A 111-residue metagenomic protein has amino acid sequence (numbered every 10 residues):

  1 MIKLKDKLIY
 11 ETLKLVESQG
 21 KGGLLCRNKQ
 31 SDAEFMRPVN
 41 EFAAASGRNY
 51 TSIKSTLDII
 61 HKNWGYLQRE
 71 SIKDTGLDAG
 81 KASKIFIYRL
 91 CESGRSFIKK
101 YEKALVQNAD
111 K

Functional and structural regions predicted by a protein language model:
M1-R27: Short alpha-helical segments that sit at the start of domains
K7, Q30-A33, I85-E92: Alpha-helix boundary/N-cap detector
G23-Q30, T75-G80: Intrinsically disordered, low-complexity Ser/Thr- and acidic-rich flexible linkers and loops, especially at boundaries
E34-T51: Short helix-coil junctions and helix-kink-helix linkers
G47-N63: Short amphipathic alpha-helical interaction segments
H61-T75: A short, conserved structural fragment
S83-K111: Short, amphipathic alpha-helical interaction segments positioned at domain boundaries
